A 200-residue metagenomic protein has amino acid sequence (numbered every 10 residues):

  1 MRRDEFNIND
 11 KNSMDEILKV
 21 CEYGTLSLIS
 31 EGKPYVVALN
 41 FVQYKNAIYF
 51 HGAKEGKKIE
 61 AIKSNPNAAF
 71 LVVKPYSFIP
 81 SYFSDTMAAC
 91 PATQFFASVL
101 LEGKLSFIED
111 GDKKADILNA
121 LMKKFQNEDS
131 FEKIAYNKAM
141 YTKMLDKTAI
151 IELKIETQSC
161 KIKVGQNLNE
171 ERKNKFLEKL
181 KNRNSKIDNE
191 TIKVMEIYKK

Functional and structural regions predicted by a protein language model:
M1-Y49, A53: An N-terminal domain-cap segment
S13, M87-C90, A139-M140: Short, P/G- and charge-enriched loop/turn segments at secondary-structure junctions
Y23, V36-A38, N67, F96 (+2 more regions): Broad gene-expression machinery/nucleic-acid interaction feature
K33, F41-Y49, K54-G56, N67-A68 (+2 more regions): Short, charged/polar surface micro-motifs in flexible loops or helix N-caps
I48-H51, F70-V72, V99-L101, I151-E152 (+1 more regions): Short hydrophobic-aromatic micro-motifs
E55-I117: Short, structured beta-strand-loop surface elements
E109-K200: C-terminal edge-of-domain segments
